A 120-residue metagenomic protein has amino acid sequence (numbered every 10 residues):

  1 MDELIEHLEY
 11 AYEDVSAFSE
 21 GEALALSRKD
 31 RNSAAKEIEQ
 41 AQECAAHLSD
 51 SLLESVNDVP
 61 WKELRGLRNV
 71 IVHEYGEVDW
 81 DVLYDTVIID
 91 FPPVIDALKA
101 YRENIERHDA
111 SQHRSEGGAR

Functional and structural regions predicted by a protein language model:
M1-R120: Solvent-exposed interaction patches of small proteins and small membrane subunits
